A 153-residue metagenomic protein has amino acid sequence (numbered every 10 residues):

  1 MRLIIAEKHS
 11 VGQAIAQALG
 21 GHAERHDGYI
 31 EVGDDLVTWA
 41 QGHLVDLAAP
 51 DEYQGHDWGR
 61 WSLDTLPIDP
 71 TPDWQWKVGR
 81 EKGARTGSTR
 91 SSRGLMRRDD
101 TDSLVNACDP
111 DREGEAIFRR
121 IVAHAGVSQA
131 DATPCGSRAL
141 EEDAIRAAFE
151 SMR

Functional and structural regions predicted by a protein language model:
M1-R153: Intrinsically disordered, low-complexity regulatory segments
